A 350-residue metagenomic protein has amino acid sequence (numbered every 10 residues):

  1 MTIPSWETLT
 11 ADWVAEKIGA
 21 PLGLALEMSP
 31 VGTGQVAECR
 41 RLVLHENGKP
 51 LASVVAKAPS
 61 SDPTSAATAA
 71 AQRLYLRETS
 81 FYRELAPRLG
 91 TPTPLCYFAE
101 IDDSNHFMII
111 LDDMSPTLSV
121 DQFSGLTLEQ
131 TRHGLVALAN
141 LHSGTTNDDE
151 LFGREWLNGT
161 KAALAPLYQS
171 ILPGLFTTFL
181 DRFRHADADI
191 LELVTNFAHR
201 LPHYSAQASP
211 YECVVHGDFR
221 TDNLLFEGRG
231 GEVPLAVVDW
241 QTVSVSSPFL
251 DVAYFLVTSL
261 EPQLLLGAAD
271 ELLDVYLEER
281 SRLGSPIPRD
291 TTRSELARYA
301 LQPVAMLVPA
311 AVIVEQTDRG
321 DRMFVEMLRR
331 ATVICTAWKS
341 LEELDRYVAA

Functional and structural regions predicted by a protein language model:
M1-F107, F226-L235, V348-A350: Conserved NTP-binding catalytic cores of kinases and kinase-like/nucleotidyltransferase enzymes across multiple kinase
M1-L9, G153-Y204: Active-site catalytic-loop/activation-segment of kinase and kinase-like phosphoryl-transfer enzymes
V31-H45, V54-V55, A198-P248: Active-site acidic catalytic loop and adjacent metal/ATP-binding pocket of ATP-dependent phosphoryl transfer enzymes
S60-D62, L111-G125, S143, F255 (+1 more regions): A glycine-centered beta->alpha junction motif in the catalytic cores of kinase/phosphotransferase enzymes
S80, T242, P248-G284, A300-G320: Active-site activation/catalytic loop segments of kinase-like enzymes and analogous catalytic loops in related
F98-H133: Conserved structural core of kinase catalytic domains
V120-R154: Conserved kinase catalytic-core helix
R298, Q302-A350: ATP/Mg2+ or Mg2+-diphosphate-binding catalytic cores that bind nucleotide phosphates or diphosphates via glycine-rich
